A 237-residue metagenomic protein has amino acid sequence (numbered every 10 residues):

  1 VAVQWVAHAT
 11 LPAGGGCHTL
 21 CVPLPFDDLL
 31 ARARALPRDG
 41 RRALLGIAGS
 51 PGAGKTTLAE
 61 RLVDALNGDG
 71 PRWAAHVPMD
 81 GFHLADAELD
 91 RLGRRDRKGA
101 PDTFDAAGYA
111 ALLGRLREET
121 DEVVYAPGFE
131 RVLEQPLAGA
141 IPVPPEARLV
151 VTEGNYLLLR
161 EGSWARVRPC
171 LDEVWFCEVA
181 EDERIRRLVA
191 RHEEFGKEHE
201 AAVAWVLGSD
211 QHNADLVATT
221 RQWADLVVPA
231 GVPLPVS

Functional and structural regions predicted by a protein language model:
H18-L44: Extreme N-terminal, non-catalytic leader segments that precede Walker-type/kinase nucleotide-binding cores
G52: Walker A (P-loop) phosphate-binding loop of P-loop NTPases
K55: Conserved lysine of the Walker
L58: Hydrophobic positions on the alpha1 helix immediately C-terminal to the Walker A/P-loop
G70-A87: Short beta-strand-centered segment that lines the nucleotide-binding/catalytic pocket of NTP-utilizing
A85-L133: Conserved nucleotide-sensing/catalytic segment adjacent to the nucleotide-binding pocket in NTP-handling enzymes
L133-R191: ATP-dependent NMP and nucleoside kinases share a basic, alpha-helical "lid"
A138-G139, G162-A165, E193-S237: Small-molecule kinase domains that catalyze NTP-dependent phosphoryl transfer to phosphate-bearing small molecules
